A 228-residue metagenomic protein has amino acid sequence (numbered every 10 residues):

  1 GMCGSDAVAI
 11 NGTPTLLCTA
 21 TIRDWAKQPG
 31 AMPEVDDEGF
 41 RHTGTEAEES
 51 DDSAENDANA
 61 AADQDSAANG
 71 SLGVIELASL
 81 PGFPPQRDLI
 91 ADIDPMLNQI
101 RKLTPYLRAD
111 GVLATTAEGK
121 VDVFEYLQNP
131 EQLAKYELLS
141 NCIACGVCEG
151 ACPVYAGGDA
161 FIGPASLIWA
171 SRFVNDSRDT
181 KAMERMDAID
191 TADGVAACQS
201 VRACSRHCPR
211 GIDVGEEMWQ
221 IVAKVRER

Functional and structural regions predicted by a protein language model:
G1-S5: Short, structured protein-protein interaction patches enriched in aromatics and acidic/basic residues, typified by
D6-V8, C152: Short beta-strand scaffold segments in enzyme catalytic cores
I10-G12: Short strand-turn-strand beta-turns centered on an Asx-Gly dipeptide
C18-T19: Short linear motifs in exposed loops
I22, P29-F40, I75-R228: Ferredoxin-type iron-sulfur electron-transfer modules in oxidoreductases and energy-metabolism complexes
G30-A68: Intrinsically disordered, low-complexity domain-flanking/linker segments in eukaryotic proteins, enriched
